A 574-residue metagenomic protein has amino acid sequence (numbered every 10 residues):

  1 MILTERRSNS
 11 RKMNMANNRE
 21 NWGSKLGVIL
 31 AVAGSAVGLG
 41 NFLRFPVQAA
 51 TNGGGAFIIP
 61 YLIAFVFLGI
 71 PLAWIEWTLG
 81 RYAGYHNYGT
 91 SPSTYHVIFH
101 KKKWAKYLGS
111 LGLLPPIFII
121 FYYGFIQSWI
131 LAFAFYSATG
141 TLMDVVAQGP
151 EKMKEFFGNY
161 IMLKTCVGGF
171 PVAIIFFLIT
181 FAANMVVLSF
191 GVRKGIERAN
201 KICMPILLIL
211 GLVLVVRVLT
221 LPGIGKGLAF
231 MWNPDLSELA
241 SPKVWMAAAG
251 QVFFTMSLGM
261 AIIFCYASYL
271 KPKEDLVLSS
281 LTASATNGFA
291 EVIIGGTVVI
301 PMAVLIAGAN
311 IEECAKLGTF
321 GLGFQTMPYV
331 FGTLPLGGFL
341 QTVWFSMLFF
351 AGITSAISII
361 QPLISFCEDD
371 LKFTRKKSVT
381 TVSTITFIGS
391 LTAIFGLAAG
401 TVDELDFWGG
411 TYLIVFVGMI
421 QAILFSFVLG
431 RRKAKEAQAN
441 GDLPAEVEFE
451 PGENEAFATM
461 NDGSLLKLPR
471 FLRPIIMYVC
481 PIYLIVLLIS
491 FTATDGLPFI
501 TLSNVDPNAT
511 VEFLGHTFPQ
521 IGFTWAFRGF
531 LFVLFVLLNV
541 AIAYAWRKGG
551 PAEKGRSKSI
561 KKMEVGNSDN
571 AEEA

Functional and structural regions predicted by a protein language model:
I2, A16, Q127-A147, E151 (+7 more regions): Helix-loop-helix connectors at the membrane interface of multi-pass transporters/channels
I2-L43, L72-W77, R81-S110, K271-D275 (+1 more regions): Membrane-interface "cap" regions at the ends of multi-pass membrane proteins
A16-L26, E197-I353, I357, D370-K372 (+3 more regions): Membrane-embedded translocation segments of transport machinery
N17-E20, Q48-N52, Y82, N87-L111 (+8 more regions): Inter-helical loop and helix-membrane interface segments of multi-pass membrane transporters/permeases
S24-A64, K226, I262-F264, V277-L281 (+2 more regions): Transmembrane helix-boundary motif of multi-pass solute transporters/channels
R44-Y61, G80-G84, L111-G112, W129 (+9 more regions): Transmembrane helix-loop boundary segments of multi-pass membrane transporters
V172, D403-Q421, L468-A574: A generic transmembrane alpha-helix motif of multi-pass inner-membrane proteins
F349-I359, V379-G389, G409-N461, C480-T494 (+1 more regions): Hydrophobic alpha-helical segments of multi-pass membrane transport proteins
